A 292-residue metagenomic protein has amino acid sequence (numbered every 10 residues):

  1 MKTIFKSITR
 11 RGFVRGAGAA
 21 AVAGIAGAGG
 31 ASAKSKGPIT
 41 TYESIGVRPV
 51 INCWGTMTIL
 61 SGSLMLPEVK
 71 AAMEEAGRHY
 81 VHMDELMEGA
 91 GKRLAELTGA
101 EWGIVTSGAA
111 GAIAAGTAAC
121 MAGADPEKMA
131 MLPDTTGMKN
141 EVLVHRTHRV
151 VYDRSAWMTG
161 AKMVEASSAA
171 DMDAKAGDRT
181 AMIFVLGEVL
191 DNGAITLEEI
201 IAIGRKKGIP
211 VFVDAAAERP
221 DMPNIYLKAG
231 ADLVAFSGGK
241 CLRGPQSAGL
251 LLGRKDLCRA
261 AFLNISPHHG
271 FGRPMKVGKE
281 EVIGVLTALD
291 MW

Functional and structural regions predicted by a protein language model:
M1-A20: N-terminal secretory signal peptides and thylakoid transit peptides that target proteins across membranes
G16-A17, G37-I51, G55-L60, G91-L94 (+2 more regions): Conserved PLP-enzyme active-site core in the AAT-like
I25, V81-E85, K128, H269: Residue-level signal for secondary-structure boundary elements
I25-S35: Bacterial Sec-dependent signal peptides at the C-terminal "C-region" and cleavage site
L66-A109, A119: Conserved N-terminal alpha-helix of the aminotransferase class I/II PLP-enzyme fold
